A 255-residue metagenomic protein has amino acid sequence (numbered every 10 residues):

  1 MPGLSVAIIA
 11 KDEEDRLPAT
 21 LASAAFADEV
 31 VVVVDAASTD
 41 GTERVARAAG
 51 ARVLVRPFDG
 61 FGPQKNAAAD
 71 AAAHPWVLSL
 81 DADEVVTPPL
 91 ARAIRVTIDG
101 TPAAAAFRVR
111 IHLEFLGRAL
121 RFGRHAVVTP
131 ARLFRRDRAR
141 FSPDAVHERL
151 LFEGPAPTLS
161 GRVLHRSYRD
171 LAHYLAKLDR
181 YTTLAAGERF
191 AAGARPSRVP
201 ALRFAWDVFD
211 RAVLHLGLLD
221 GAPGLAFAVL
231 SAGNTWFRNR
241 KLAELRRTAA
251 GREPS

Functional and structural regions predicted by a protein language model:
G3-S5, E29: Cell-envelope/extracellular polymer assembly enzymes that use nucleotide-activated donors
I8-F26: Short, well-formed alpha-helical segments that are part of the catalytic scaffolds of diverse glycosyltransferases
P18, S38-A49, P89-L90: Acidic helix N-cap motif at the loop->helix transition within catalytic regions of sugar-transfer enzymes
S23, V32-V45, D81: A conserved acidic beta->alpha catalytic loop
E29, R52, P155-P157: Conserved beta-strand segments of alpha/beta enzyme cores
A36, R56-F58, H74, D81-E84 (+2 more regions): Short acidic donor-binding/metal-coordinating loop in glycosyltransferase active sites
R56-A72: Glycine-rich, basic loop-to-helix element that forms the pyrophosphate-binding segment of sugar-nucleotide handling
N66-A69, P75-W76, T87-A249, P254-S255: Catalytic-site signature of metal-activated, phosphate-bearing donor transferases, centered on the GT-A/GT-A-like
